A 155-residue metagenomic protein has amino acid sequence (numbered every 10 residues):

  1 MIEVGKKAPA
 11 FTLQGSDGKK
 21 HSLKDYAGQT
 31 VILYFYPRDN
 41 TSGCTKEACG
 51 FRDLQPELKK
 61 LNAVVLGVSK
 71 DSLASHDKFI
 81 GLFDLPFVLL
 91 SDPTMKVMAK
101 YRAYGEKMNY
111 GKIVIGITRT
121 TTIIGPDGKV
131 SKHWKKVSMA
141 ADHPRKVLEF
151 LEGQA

Functional and structural regions predicted by a protein language model:
M1-A155: Chalcogenol-based redox active-site neighborhoods
